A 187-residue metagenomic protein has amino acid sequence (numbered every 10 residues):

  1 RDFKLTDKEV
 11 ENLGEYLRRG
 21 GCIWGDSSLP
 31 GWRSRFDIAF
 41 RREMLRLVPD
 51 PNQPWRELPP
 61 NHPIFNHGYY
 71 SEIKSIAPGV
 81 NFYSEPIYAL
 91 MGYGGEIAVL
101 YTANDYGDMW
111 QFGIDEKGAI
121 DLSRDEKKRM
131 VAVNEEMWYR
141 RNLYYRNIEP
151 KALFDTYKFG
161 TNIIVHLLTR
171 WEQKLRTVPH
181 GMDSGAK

Functional and structural regions predicted by a protein language model:
K4-L90: A glycine-rich, often tryptophan-bearing local segment used as a flexible ligand/cofactor-contacting loop or short
R19, E96, F159: Residues that flank catalytic or metal-binding motifs in active/ligand-binding sites
H67, I97-A98, K187: Alpha/beta-hydrolase-fold serine-hydrolase catalytic core, especially in secreted/extracellular enzymes
F82-G92, E96-V99, Q111-G113: Short, surface-exposed beta-strand/loop micro-motifs that present aromatic residues
T102-D105: Short beta-strand-plus-loop segments that form exposed binding edges in beta-rich domains
D108-Q111, Q173: Short, solvent-exposed loop/turn elements at domain surfaces
K117-K187: Extracellular ligand-binding/catalytic regions of CAZymes and related secreted enzymes and adhesion modules
